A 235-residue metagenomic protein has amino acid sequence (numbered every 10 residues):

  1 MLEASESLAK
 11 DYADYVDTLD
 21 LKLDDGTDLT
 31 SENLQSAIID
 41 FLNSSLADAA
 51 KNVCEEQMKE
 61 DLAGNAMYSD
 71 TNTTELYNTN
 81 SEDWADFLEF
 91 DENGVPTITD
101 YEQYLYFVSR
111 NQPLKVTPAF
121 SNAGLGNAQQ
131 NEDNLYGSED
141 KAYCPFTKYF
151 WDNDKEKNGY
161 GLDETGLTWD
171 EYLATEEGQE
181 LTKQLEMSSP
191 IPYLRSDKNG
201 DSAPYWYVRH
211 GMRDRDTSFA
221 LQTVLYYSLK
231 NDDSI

Functional and structural regions predicted by a protein language model:
M1, K10, S202-P204, L221 (+1 more regions): Serine-hydrolase-like catalytic core of hydrolytic proteins
L2-S196: Accessory cap/linker subdomain of secreted extracellular hydrolases
E55, F219-L221: Generic detector of ordered, mature protein regions
D197-D201: Short, conserved loop/helix-junction motifs that constitute active-site signature segments in enzyme catalytic cores
V208-H210: Short beta-strand/loop motif that positions the catalytic acidic residue of the alpha/beta-hydrolase fold
M212-T217: Acidic catalytic loop of the alpha/beta-hydrolase fold
